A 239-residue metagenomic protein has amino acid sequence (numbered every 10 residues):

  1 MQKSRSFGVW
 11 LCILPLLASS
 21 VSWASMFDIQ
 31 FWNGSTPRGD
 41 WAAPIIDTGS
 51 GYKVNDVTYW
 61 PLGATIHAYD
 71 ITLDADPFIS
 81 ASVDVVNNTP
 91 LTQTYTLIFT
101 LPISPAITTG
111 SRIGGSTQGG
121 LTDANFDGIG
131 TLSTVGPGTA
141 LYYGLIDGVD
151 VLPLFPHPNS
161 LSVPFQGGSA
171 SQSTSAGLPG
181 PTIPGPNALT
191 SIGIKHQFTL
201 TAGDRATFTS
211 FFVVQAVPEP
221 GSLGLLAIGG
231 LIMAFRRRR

Functional and structural regions predicted by a protein language model:
M1-S6: N-terminal secretory signal peptides that target proteins for export/translocation
G8, C12-M26, T201-G230: Short, threonine-centered small-residue motifs that mark membrane-proximal processing/anchoring sites and TM-junction
W23-T94, F198-A216: N-terminal segment immediately downstream of the Sec signal-peptide cleavage site in secreted/extracellular proteins
V83-L91, T100-I107, P179-A188: Extracellular and analogous surface-interaction loops
F99, S111-I113, I194-F198: Extracellular beta-strand-rich recognition modules
I103-S175: Short helix-loop boundary/capping segments
P186-L200: Noncatalytic modules at the cell exterior or secretory-pathway interfaces, chiefly beta-strand-rich lectin/adhesion
A234-R239: C-terminal membrane-anchoring or membrane-association module
